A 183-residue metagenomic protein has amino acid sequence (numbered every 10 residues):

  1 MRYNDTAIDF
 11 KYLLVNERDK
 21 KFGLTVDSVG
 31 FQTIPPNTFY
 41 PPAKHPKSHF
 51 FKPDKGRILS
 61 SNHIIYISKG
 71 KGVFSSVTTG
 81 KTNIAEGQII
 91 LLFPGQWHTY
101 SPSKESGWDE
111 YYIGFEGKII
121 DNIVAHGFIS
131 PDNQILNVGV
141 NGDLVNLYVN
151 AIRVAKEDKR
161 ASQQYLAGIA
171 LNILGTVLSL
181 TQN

Functional and structural regions predicted by a protein language model:
M1-V73, G80-T82: Generic protein-terminus/edge-of-domain signal
P35-P36, K69-K71, I89, G95-W97 (+1 more regions): Short, charged/polar surface micro-motifs in flexible loops or helix N-caps
N37, S48-F51, E86-G87, G95 (+1 more regions): Tight coil/turn sites that cap or link beta-strands
S61-N62, I89, E110: Structural motif
T78-P94: Short acidic-glycine-tyrosine-enriched beta hairpin
K81, G95-I119: Ligand-binding loop in jelly-roll beta-barrel domains
N122-N183: Amphipathic alpha-helical segments enriched in hydrophobic/aromatic residues interleaved with Lys/Arg
